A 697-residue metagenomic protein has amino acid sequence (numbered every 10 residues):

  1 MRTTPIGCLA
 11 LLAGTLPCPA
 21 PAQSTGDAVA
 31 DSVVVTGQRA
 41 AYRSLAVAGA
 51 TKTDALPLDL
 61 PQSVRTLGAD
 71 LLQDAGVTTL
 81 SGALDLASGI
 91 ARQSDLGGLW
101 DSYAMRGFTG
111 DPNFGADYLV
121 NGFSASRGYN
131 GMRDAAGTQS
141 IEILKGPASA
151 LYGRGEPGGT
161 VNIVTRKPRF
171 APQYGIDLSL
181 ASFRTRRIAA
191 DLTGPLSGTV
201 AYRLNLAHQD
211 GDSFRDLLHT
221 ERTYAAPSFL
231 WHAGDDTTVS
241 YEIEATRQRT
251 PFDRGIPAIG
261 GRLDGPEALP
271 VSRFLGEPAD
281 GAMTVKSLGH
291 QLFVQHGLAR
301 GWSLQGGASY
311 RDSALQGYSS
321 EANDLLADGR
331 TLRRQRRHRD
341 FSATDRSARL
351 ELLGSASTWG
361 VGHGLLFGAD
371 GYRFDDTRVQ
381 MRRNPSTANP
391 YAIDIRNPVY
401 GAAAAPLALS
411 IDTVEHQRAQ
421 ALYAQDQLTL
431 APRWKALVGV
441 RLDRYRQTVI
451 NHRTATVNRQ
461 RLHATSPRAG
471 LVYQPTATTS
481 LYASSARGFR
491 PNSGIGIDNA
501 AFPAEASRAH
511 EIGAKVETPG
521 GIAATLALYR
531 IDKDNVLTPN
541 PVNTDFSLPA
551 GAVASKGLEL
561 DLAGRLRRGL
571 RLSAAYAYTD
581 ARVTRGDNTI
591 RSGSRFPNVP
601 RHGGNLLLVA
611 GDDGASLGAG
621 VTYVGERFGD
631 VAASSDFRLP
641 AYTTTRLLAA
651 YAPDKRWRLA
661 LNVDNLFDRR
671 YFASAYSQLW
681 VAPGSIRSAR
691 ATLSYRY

Functional and structural regions predicted by a protein language model:
V29-A171, I512: Acidic, small-polar-rich N-terminal luminal/periplasmic segments of exported/outer-membrane proteins
F114, R127, A136-Q139, A150-P227 (+4 more regions): Outer-membrane beta-barrel translocator/receptor signature
Q209-S213, A225-H232, D236-G297, Y310-A343 (+3 more regions): Acidic/polar loop-and-plug regions of large Gram-negative outer-membrane beta-barrel proteins
L230-H232, A343, V361-L366, D370-F374 (+5 more regions): Structural signature of Gram-negative outer-membrane beta-barrels, strongest in the C-terminal barrel of TonB-dependent
R249-G261, R373-T377, R459, R468-E511 (+6 more regions): Surface-exposed extracellular loop regions of Gram-negative outer-membrane beta-barrel proteins, predominantly
H290-D312, Q335-I450, Q474: Face-selective signature of the C-terminal outer-membrane beta-barrel domain
F293-G297, G301-S309, S313-S319, L481 (+2 more regions): Membrane-embedded beta-barrel scaffold of Gram-negative outer-membrane proteins
R530, P549-A632, A652-K655, F667-R670 (+1 more regions): Gram-negative outer-membrane beta-barrel transporters
